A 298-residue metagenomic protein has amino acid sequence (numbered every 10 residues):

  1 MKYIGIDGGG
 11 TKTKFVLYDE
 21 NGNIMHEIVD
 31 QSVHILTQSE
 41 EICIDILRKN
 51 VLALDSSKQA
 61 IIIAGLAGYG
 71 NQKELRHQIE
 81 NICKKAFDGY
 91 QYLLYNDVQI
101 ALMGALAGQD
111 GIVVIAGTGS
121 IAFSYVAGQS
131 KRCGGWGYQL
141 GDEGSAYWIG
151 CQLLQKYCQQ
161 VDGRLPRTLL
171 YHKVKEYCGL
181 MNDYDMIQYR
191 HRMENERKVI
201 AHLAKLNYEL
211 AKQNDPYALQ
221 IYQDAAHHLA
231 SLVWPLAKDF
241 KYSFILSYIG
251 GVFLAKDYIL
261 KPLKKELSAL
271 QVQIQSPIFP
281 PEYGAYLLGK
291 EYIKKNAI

Functional and structural regions predicted by a protein language model:
M1-I61, I82-K84, A105-I112, L154-I298: ATP-binding/phosphotransfer module of carbohydrate and carboxylate kinases, centering on a glycine-rich
G9, V16, A67, Q99 (+1 more regions): Anionic group-transfer/hydrolysis microenvironments
I63-N71: Polybasic, low-complexity association/targeting segments
A67, Y138, G250-G251: Flexible, active-site-adjacent loop/turn segments at secondary-structure boundaries
G70-R167: Phosphate-binding/catalytic loop of phosphoryl-transfer enzymes
